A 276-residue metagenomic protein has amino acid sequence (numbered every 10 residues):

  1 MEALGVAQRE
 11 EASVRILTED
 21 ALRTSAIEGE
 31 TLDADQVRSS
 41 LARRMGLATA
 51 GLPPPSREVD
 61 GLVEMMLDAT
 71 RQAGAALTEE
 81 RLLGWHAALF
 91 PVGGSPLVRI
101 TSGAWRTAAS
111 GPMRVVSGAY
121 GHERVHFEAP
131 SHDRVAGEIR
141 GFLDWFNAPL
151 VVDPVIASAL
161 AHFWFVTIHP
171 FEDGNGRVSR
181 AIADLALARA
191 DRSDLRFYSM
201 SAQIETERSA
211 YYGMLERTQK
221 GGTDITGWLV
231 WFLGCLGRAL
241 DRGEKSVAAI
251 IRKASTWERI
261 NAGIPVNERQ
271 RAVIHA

Functional and structural regions predicted by a protein language model:
M1-A276: FIC/Doc superfamily catalytic core
